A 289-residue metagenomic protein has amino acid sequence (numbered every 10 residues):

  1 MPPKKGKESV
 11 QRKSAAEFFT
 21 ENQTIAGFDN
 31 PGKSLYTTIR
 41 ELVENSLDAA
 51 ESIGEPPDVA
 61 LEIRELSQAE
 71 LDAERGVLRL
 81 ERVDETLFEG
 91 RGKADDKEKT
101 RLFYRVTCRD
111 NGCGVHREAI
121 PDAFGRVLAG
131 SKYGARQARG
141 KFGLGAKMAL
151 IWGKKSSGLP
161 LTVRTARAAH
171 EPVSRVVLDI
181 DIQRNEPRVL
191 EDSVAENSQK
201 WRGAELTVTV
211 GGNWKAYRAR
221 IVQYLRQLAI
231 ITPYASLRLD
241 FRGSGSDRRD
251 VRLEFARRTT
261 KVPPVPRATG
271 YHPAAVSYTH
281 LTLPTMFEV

Functional and structural regions predicted by a protein language model:
P2-P3, A69-E98, Y104-R105, R117-D122 (+1 more regions): GHKL-type ATPase core
K7-Q23, D122: P-loop NTPase nucleotide-binding/switch module
G32-P57, L150: Conserved ATP-binding N-box helix of the HATPase_c
D58-S67: Short beta-strand/loop element within the Bergerat-fold HATPase_c
D110: Acidic ATP/Mg2+-coordinating residue in the GHKL
C113-G114: Glycine-rich G1-box
T279-T285: Conserved small/polar residues in nucleotide/adenosyl-binding loops
